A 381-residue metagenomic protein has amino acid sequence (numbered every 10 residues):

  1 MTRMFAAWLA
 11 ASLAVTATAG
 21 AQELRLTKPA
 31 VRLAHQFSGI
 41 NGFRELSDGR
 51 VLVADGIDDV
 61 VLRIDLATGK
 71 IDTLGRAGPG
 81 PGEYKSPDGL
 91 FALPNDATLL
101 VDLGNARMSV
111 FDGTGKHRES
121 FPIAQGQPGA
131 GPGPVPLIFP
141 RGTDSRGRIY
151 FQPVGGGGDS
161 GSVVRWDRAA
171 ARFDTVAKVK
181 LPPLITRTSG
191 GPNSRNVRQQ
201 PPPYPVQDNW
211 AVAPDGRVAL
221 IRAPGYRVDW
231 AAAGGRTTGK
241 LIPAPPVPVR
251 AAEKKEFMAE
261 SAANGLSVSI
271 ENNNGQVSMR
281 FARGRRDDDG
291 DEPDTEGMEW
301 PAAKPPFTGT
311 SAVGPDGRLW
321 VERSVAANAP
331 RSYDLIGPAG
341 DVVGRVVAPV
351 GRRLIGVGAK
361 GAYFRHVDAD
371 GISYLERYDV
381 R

Functional and structural regions predicted by a protein language model:
M1-R3: N-terminal secretory signal peptides that target proteins for export/translocation
A6-T16: Bacterial N-terminal signal peptides
A19-R381: Eukaryotic scaffold repeat domains enriched in small/polar residues
